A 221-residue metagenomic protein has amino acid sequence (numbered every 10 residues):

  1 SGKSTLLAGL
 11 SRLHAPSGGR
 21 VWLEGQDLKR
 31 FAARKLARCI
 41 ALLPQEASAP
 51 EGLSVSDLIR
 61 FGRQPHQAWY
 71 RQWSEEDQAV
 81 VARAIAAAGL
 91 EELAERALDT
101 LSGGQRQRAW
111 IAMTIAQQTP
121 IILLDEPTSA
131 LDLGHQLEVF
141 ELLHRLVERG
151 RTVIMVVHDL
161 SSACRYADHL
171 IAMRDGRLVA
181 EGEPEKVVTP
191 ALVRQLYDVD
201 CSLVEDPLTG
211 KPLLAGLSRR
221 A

Functional and structural regions predicted by a protein language model:
S11: Helix-to-loop junction immediately C-terminal to a conserved catalytic motif
G19-D27, L36: Conserved ABC transporter NBD signature motif
R60, E75-L93: Conserved ABC ATPase "signature" region
Q72, A97-L101, Q105: Conserved ABC ATPase signature
I122-E126: Catalytic Walker B motif of ABC-type/P-loop ATPase nucleotide-binding domains
R194-A221: ABC ATPase nucleotide-binding domains
